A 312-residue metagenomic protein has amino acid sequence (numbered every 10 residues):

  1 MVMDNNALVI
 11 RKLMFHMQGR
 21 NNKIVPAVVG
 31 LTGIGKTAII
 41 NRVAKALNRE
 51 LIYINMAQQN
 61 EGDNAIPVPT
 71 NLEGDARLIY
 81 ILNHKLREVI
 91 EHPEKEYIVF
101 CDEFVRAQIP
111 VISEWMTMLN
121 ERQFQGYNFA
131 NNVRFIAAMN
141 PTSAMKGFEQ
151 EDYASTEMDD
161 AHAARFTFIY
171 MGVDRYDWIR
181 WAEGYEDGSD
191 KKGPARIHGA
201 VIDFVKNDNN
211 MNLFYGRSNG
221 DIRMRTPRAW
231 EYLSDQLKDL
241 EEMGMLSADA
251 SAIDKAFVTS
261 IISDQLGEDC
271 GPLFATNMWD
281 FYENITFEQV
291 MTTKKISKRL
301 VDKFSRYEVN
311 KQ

Functional and structural regions predicted by a protein language model:
M1-V99, E103-Q312: C-terminal regulatory/interaction module of P-loop NTP-utilizing enzymes
